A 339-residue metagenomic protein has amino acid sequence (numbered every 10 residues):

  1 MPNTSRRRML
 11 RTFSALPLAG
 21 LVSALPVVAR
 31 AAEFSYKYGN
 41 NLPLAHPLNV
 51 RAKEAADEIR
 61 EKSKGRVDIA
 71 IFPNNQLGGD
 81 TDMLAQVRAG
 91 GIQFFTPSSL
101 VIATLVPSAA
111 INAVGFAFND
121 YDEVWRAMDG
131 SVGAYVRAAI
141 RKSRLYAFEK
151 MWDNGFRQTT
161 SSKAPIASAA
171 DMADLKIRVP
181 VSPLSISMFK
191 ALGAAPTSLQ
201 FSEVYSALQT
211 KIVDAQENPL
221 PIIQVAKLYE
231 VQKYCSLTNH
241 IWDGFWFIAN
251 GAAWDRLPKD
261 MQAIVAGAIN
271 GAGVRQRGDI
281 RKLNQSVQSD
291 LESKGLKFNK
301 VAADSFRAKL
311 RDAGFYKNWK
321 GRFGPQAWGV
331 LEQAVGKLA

Functional and structural regions predicted by a protein language model:
P2-S23, V28-E123, S131-A339: N-terminal secretory/targeting leader peptides
